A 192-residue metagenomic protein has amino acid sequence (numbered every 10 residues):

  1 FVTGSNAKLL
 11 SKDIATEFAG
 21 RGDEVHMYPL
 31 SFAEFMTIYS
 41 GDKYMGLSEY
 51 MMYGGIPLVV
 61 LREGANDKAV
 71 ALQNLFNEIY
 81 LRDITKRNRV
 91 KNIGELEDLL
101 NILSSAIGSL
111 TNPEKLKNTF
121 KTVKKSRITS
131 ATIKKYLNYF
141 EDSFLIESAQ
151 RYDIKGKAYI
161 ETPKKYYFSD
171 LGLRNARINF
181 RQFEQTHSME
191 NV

Functional and structural regions predicted by a protein language model:
S5-A7, S11-L110, E114: Interdomain motor-coupling "hinge/lid" segment immediately C-terminal to the ATP-binding subdomain of NTP-driven enzymes
A65-V192: Accessory nucleic acid-recognition modules appended to NTPase machines
